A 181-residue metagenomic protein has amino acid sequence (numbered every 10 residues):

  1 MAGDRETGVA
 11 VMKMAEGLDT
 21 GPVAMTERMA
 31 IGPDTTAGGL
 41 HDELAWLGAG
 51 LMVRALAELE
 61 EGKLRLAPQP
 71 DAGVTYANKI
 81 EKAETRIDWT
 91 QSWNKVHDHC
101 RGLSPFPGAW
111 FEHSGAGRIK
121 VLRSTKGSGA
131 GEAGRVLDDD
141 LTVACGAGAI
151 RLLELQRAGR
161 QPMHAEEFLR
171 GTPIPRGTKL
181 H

Functional and structural regions predicted by a protein language model:
M1-Y76: Donor/substrate-binding cores of folate-linked one-carbon enzymes
V23, A77-I80, A144-G146: Short, flexible turn/loop "capping" segments at secondary-structure junctions
G50, R54-E112: Active-site-lining helix/loop region of Rossmann-like oxidoreductase modules
E84, W89-H181: An anion-binding loop in the catalytic cleft
